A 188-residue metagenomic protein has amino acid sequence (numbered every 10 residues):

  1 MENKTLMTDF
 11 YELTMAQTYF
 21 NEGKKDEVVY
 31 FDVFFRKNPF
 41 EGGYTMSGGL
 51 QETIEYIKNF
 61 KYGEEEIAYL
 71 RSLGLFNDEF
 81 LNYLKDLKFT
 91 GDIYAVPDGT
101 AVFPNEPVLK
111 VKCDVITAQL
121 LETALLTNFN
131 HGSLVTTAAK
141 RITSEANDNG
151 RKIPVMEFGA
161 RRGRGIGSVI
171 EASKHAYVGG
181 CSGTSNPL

Functional and structural regions predicted by a protein language model:
M1-V28, K37-P39, L75, L81-T90 (+1 more regions): Buried, small/hydrophobic-residue-enriched core segments of structured protein domains
E27-K85: N-terminal, Lys/Arg-enriched amphipathic/low-complexity engagement segments that precede the first folded domain
I93: Segments forming glycine/polar-rich beta-alpha architectures that bind adenosine-containing cofactors
